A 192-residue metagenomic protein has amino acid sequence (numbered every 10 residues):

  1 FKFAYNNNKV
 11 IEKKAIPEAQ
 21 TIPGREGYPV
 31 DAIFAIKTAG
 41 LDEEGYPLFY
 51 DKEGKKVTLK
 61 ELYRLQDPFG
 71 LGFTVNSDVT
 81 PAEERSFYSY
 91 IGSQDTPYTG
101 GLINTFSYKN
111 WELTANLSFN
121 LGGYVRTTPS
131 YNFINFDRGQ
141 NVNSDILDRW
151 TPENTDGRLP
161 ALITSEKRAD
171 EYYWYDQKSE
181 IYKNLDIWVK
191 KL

Functional and structural regions predicted by a protein language model:
F1-L192: Outer/extracellular conduits and scaffolds centered on Gram-negative outer-membrane beta-barrels
